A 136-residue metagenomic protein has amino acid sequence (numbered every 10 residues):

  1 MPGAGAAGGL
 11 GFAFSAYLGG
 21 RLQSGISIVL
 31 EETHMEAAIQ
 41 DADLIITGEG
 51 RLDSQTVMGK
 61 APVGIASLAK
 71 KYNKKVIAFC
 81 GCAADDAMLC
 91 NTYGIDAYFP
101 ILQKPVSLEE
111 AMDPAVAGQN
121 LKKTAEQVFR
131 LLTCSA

Functional and structural regions predicted by a protein language model:
M1-A136: N-terminal loops that bind phosphate or other acidic moieties and the adjacent beta-alpha structural core
